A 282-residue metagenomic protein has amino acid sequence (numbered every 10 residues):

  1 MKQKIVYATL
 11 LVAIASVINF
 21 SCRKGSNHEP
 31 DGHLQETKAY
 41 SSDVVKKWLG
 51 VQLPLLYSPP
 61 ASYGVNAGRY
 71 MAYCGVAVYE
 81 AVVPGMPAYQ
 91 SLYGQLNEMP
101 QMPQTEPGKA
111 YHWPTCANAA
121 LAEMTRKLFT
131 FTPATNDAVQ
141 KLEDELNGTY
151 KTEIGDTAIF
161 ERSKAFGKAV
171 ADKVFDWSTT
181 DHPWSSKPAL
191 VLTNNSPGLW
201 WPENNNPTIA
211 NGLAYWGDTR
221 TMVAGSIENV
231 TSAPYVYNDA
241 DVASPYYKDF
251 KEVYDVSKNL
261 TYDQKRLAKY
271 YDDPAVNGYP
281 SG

Functional and structural regions predicted by a protein language model:
M1-L34: Bacterial Sec-dependent N-terminal signal peptides
R23-G282: Acidic/polar surface patches and capping/hinge elements
